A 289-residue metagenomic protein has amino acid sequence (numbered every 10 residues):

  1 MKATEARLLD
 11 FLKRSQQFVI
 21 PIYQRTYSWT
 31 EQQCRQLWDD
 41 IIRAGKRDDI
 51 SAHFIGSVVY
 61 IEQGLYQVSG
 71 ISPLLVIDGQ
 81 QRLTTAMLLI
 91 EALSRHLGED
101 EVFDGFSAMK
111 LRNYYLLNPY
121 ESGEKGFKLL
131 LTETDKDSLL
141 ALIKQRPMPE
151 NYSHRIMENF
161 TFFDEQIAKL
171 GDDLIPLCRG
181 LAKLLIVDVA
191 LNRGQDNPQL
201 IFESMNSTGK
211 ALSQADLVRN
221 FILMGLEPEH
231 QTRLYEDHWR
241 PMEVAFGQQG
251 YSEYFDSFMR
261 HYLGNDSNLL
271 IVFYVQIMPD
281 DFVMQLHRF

Functional and structural regions predicted by a protein language model:
M1-I77, M87, L184, D188: Short alpha-helix boundary/capping and kink motifs at helix termini
K2-Q17, L116-I143, L174-P176: Short, compositionally biased low-complexity segments
W29-C34, I50-S51, Q81-R82, Y152-F160: Phosphate/oxyanion-binding active-site loops and adjacent basic polyanion-contact surfaces
R47-D48, H96-D100, T208-L212: Secondary-structure transition/capping motifs at alpha-helix termini and the adjoining loop/turn into the next element
H53, L97-K125, L129: Flexible phosphate/Mg2+-sensing switch loops adjacent to catalytic phosphate-binding sites
V58, Q63-Q80, P119-Y152: Aromatic/His-enriched, Gly/Pro-containing loop or helix-boundary segments that lie immediately adjacent to catalytic
L83-E99: Short active-site loop/helix that positions an aromatic residue
L130-F289: Polyanionic (Asp/Glu-rich) segments that form extended negatively charged tracts
